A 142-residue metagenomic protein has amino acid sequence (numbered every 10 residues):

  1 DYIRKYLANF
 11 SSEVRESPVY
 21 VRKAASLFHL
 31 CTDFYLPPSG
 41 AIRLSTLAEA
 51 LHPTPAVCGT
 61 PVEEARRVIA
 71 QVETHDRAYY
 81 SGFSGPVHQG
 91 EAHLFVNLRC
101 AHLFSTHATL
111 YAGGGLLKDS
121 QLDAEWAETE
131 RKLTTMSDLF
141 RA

Functional and structural regions predicted by a protein language model:
Y2-A70: Contiguous alpha-helical scaffold segments within structured protein domains that host functional hotspots
C58-E64, V68-A142: Glycine-rich, small/acidic residue-mixed loop/short-helix segments
